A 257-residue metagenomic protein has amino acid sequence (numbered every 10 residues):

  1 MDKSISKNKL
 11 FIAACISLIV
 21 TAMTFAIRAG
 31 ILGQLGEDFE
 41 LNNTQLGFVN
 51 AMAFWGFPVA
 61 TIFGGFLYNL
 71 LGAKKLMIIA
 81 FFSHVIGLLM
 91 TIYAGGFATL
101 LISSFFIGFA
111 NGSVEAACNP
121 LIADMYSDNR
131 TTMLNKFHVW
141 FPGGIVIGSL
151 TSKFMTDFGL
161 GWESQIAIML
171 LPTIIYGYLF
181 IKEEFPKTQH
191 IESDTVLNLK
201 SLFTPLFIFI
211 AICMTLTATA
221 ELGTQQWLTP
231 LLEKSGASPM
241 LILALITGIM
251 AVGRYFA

Functional and structural regions predicted by a protein language model:
K9-N43, N119, T224-T229: Extracytoplasmic
I12, L41-M52, N135, S235-I249: Loop-to-transmembrane helix entry
A26, A53-I62, V146, T247-Y255: Residue-level signature of mid-helix packing/kink "hotspots" within the transmembrane helices of 12-pass Major
R28-A29, F203-Y255: Extracytoplasmic gate region of multi-pass secondary transporters
V59-A98: Conserved MFS/SLC helix-loop-helix module at the cytosolic interface between two early adjacent transmembrane helices
G96-S104, F209-I210: Short hydrophobic/alpha-helical segments at membrane-entry points of transmembrane helices in Major Facilitator
S103-V139: Cytoplasmic helix-loop-helix junction between adjacent transmembrane helices in 12-TM secondary transporters
D128-N129, M133-T188: Helix-loop-helix hairpin linking two adjacent transmembrane segments in secondary transporters
